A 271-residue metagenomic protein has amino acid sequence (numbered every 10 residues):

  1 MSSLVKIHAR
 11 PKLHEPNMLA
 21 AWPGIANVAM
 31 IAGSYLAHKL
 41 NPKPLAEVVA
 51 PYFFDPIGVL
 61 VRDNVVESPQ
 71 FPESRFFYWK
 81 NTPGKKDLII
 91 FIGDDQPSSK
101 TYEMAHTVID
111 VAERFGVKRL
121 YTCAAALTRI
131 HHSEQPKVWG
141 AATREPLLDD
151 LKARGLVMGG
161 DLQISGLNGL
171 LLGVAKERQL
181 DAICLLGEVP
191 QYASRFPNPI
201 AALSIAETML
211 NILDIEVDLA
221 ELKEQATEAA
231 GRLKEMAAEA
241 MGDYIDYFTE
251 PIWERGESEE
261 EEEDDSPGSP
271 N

Functional and structural regions predicted by a protein language model:
M1-G93: N-terminal short beta-loop-beta anion/metal-coordinating cradle
A21-G24, I92-D95, C123-A126, G187-E188: Fold-independent oxyanion-binding glycine-rich loops and adjacent beta-strand/coil segments at enzyme active sites
G24-I31, S99, E103, T107 (+5 more regions): Conserved active-site and cofactor/substrate-binding residues in soluble primary-metabolism enzymes
A46, I89-F91, Y121, D181-L186: Hydrophobic/aromatic beta-strand patches that form the interior of the parallel beta-sheet core in alpha/beta enzyme
K86, Q96-P146: Internal, conserved structured core segments that host functional sites
K118-R119, L180-C184, I215-L219: Short, structured loop/turn "capping" segments at alpha-beta junctions
R129-I212, F248: Catalytic cores of processing enzymes, dominated by hydrolases/peptidases, characterized by acidic/His-rich
A193-N271: A conserved C-terminal secondary-structure "cap"
